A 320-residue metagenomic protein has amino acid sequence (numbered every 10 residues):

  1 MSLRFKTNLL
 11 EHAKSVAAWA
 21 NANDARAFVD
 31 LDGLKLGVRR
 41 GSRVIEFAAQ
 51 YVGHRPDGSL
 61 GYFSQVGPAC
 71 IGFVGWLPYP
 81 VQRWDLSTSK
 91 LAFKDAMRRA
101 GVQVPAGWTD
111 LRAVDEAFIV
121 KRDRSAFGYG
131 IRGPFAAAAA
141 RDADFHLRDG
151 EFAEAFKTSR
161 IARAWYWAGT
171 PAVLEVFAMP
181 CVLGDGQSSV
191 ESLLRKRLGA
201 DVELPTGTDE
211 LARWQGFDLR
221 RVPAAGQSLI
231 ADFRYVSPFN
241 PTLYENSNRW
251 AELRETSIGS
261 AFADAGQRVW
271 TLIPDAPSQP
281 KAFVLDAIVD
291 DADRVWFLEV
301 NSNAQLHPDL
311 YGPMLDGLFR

Functional and structural regions predicted by a protein language model:
M1-R4, I71-V81, F233-L253: A short, surface-exposed helix-loop junction/capping segment
R4-D115, A126: Conserved N-proximal alpha/beta basic substrate-recognition cap immediately N-terminal to, or forming the N-lobe
N8, V182, N240-R320: ATP-dependent carboxylate activation and anion-phosphoryl transfer catalytic cores that bind Mg-ATP to form
A20, F156-S159, P280-A282: Short solvent-exposed loop/turn micro-motifs enriched in small/polar/acidic residues
L36-F47, A117-R122, R163-Y166, P171-V173 (+1 more regions): A short beta-strand motif that forms the metal-chelation/ATP-contact edge of phosphoryl-transfer active sites
A100-Q103, R148, I273-P280: Short secondary-structure junctions
F118-D142, I161: Glycine-rich phosphate-binding loop of ATP-grasp-fold ATP-dependent ligases
A136-T242: Phosphate-binding site of ATP-dependent enzymes
